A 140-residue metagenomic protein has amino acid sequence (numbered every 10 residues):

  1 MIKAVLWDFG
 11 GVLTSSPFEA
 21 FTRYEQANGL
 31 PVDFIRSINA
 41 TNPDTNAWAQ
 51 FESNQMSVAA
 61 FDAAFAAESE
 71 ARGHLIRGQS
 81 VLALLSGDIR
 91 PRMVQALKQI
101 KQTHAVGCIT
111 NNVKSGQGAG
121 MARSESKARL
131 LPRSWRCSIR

Functional and structural regions predicted by a protein language model:
M1-K3, H104-A105: Short coil/turn segments at beta-strand junctions that form active-site/ligand-binding loops
I2-V94, V113-G118: N-terminal helical cap/lid subdomain that shapes the substrate entry/recognition surface in HAD-like hydrolases
P91-R140: Substrate-recognition/cap helix-loop segment adjacent to the acidic, metal-dependent catalytic center of Asp-based
